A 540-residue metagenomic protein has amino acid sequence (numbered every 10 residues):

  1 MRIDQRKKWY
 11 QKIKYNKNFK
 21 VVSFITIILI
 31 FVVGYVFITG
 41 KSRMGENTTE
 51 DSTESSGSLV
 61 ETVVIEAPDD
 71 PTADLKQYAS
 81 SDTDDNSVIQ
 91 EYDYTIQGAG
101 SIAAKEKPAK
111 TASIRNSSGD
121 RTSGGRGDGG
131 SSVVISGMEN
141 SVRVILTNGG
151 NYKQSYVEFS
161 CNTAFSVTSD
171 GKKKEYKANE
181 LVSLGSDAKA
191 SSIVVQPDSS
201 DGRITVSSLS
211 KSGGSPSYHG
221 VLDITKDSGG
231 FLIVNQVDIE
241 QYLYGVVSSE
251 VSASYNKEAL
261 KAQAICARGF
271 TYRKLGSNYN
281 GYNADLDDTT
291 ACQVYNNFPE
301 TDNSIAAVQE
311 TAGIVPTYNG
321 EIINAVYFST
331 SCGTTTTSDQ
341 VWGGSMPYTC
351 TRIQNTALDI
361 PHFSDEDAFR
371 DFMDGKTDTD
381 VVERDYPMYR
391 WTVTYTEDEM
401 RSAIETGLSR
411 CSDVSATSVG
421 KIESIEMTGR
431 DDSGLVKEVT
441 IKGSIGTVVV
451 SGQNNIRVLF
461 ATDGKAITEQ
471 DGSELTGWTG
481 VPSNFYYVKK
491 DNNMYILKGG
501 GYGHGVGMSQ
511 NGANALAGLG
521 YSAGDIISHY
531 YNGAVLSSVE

Functional and structural regions predicted by a protein language model:
R2-E540: Conserved, single-site charged/polar hotspot
